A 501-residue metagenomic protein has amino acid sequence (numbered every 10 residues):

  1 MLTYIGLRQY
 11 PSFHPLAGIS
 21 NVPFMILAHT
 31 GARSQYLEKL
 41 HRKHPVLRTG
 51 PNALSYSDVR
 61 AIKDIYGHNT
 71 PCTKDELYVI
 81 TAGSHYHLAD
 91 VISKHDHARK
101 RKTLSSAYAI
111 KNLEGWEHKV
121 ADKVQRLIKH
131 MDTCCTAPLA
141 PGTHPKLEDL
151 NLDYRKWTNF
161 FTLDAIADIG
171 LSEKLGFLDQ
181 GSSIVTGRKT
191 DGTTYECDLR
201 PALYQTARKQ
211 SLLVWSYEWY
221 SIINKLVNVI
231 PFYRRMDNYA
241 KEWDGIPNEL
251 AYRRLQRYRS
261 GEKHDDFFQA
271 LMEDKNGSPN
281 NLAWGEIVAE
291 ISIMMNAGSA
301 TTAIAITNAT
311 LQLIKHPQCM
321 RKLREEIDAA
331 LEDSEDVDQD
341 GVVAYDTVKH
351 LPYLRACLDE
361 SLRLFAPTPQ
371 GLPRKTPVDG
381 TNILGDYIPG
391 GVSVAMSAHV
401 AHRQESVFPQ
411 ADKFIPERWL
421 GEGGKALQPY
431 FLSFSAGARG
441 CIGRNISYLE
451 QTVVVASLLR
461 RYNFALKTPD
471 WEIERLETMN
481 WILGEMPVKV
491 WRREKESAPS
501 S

Functional and structural regions predicted by a protein language model:
M1-R99, V124-R126, F161, F232 (+7 more regions): N-terminal membrane-proximal hinge/A-helix region immediately C-terminal to the signal-anchor transmembrane segment
E76-T81, E117-I306, K322: Cytochrome P450 heme-thiolate monooxygenase catalytic core
A121, T143-E148, Y195-A202, D265 (+4 more regions): Cytochrome P450 I-helix active-site segment
K174-L175, P317-C319, L427, G440 (+1 more regions): Cytochrome P450 heme-binding "Cys pocket" and the immediately downstream C-terminal segment
T301-I314, V454: Short, small-residue alpha-helix embedded
L323, S361, G391, F414 (+3 more regions): Hydrophobic, well-ordered secondary-structure elements that form the walls of internal hydrophobic environments
P377, M396-G423: Conserved cytochrome P450 K-helix/beta-meander segment immediately N-terminal to the heme-binding cysteine loop
W481-S501: C-terminal helix/juxtamembrane-tail motif
